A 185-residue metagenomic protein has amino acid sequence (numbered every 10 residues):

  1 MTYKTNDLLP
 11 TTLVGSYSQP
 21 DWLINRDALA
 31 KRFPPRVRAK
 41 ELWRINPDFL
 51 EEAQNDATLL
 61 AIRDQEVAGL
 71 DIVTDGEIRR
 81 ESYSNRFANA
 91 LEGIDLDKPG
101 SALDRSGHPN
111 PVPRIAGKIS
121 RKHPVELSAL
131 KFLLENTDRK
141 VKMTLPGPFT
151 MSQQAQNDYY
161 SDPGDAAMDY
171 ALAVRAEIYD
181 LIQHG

Functional and structural regions predicted by a protein language model:
M1-G185: Domain-level signal for soluble alpha/beta catalytic cores
